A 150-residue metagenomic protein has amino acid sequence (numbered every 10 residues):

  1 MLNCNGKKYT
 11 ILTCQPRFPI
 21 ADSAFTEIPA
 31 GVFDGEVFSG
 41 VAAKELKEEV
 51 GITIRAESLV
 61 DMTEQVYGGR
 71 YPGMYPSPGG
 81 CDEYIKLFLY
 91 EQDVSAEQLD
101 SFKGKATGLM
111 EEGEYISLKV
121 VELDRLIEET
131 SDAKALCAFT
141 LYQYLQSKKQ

Functional and structural regions predicted by a protein language model:
M1-K44, E48, I52, E64 (+3 more regions): Conserved Nudix-box catalytic region and its N-terminal flanking loop in Nudix hydrolases and closely related
A21-A24, Y67-Q150: Nudix hydrolase/Nudix homology domain
L59: Ligand-binding pocket scaffold of soluble enzyme catalytic domains
